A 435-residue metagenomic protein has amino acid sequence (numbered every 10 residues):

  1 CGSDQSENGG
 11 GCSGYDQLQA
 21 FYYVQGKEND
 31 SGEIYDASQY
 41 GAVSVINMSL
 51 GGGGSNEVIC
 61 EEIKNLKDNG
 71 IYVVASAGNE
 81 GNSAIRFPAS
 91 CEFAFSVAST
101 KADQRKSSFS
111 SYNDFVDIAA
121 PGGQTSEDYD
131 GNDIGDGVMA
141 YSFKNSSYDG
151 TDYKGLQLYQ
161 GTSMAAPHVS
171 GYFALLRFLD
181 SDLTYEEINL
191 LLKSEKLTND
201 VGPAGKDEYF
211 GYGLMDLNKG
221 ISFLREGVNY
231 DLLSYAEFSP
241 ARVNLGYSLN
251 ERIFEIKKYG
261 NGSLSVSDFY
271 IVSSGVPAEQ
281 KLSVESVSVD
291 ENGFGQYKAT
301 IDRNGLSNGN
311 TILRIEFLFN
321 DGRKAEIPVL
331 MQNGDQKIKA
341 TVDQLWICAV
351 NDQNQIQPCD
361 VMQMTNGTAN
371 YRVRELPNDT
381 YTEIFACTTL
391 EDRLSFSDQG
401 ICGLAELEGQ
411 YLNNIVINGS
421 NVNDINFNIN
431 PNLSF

Functional and structural regions predicted by a protein language model:
C1-D16, Y40-S44, S55, K67 (+6 more regions): Subtilisin-like serine protease catalytic core
Y23, D30-S49, N56-V58, N69 (+3 more regions): C-terminal subdomain of the subtilisin-like protease fold in secreted/lumenal serine endopeptidases
I71, R86-F178, D182, M215: Extracellular S/T/G-rich loop segment that most often corresponds to the catalytic His/Ser-adjacent loop
G220-S263, S267, N320-K337: Long, low-complexity ectodomains and other extracytoplasmic segments of secretory-pathway proteins
D231-S239, Y259-T300: Surface-exposed binding patches on compact interaction domains or structured appendages
G309-D321: A short beta-strand micro-motif common to beta-rich folds, especially ectodomain repeats
R372-E391: Short Pro-Gly-centered beta-turn/loop motif in secreted/extracellular proteins
L390-N426, N432: Structured interaction patches on ligand/partner-binding surfaces of diverse proteins
